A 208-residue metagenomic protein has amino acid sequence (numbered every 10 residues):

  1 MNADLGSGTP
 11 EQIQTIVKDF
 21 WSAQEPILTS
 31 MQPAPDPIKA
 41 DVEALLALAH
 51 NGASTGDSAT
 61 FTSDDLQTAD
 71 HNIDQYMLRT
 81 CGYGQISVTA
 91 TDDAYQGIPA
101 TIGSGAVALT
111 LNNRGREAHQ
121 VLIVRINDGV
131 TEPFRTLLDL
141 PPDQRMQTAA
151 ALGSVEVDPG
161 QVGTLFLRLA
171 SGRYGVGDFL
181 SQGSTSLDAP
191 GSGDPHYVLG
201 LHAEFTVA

Functional and structural regions predicted by a protein language model:
M1-A34: Alpha-helical segments in soluble extracytoplasmic regions
Q24-F61: Long, amphipathic, charge-rich alpha-helical segments that form helical bundles/coiled-coils
G56-D92, P133-P142, G183-A208: Extracytoplasmic/periplasmic copper-protein system
Q85-D92, I102, R116, A149-A150 (+1 more regions): Extracellular/periplasmic metallocenter environments
D93, G105-L109: Structural beta-strand segments of beta-rich domains
V107, E117-L122: Short beta-strand/loop motifs in extracellular/secreted proteins, especially within beta-sandwich accessory domains
L111-G115: Asparagine-centered strand-capping/turn motif at beta-strand->loop junctions
I123-E156: The feature marks short-to-medium sequence segments in extracytoplasmic or secretory-pathway proteins
